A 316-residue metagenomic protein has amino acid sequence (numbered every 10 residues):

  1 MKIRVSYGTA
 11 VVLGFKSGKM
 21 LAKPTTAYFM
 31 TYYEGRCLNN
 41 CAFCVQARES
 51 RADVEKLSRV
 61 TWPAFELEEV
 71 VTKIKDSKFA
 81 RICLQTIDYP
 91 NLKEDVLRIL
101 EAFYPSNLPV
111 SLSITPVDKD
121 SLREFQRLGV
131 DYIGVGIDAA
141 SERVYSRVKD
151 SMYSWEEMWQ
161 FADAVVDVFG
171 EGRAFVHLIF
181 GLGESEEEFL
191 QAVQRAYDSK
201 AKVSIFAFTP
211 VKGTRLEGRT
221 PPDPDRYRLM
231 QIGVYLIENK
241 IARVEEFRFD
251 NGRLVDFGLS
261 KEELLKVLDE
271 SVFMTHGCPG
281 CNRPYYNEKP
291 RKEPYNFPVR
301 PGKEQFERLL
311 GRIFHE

Functional and structural regions predicted by a protein language model:
M1-T25, L190-E316: Auxiliary Fe-S-binding modules of radical SAM enzymes
M1-T61, E69-V70, S271-V272, P284: N-terminal [4Fe-4S]-dependent radical SAM core
F29, C41, V135, V176 (+3 more regions): Conserved, mostly hydrophobic/aromatic
A47-K93, S106-S121, V130-W159, F175 (+1 more regions): Core AdoMet radical
K73-S77, E101, R123-G129, V166-G170 (+1 more regions): Acidic (Asp/Glu)-rich catalytic clusters
E94-V110, Y153-G172, P221-F247: Alpha-helix-loop-beta-strand connector modules within alpha/beta enzyme cores
D118-G129, F180-D198: Catalytic cores of alpha/beta
A162-E187, F206-F208, G213: Conserved strand-turn element in the central/C-terminal portion of the radical SAM core barrel that lines
